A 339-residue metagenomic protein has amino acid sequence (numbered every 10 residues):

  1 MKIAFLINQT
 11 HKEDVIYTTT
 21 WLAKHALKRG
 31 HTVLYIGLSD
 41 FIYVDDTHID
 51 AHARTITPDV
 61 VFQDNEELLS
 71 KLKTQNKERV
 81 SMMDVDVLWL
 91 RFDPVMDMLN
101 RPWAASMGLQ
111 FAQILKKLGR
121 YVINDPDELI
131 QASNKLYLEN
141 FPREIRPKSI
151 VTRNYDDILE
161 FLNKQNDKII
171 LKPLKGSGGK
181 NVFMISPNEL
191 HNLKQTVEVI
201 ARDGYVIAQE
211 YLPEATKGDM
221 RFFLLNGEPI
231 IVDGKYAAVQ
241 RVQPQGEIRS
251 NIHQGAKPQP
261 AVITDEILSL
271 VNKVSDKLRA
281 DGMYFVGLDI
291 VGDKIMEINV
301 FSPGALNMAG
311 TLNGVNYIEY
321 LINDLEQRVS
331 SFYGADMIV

Functional and structural regions predicted by a protein language model:
M1-A4: Extreme N-terminal starter segment of soluble prokaryotic enzymes
L6-I7, Q259-V339: ATP-dependent carboxylate activation and anion-phosphoryl transfer catalytic cores that bind Mg-ATP to form
H11-H25, I36-K148: Conserved N-proximal alpha/beta basic substrate-recognition cap immediately N-terminal to, or forming the N-lobe
T19, Y155-D156, Q165-D167, G178-I267: Phosphate-binding site of ATP-dependent enzymes
L27-K28, K116, N163, R279: Anion (oxyanion) recognition and catalysis
R29-L34: A generic structural motif
V122-I123, I170, I207: Structural detector of well-ordered beta-strand residues that form the stable sheet scaffold of enzyme domains
R143-N166: Rossmann-like NAD(P)H-binding beta-loop-alpha module
